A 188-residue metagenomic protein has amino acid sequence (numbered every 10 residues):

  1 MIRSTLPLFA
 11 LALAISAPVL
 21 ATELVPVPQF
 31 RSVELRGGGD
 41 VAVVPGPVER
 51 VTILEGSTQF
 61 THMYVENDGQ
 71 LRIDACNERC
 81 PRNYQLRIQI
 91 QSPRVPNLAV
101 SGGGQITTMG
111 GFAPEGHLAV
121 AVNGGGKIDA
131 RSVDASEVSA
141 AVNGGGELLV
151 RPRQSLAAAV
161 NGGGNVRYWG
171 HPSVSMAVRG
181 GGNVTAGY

Functional and structural regions predicted by a protein language model:
M1-Y188: Intrinsically disordered, low-complexity terminal regions
